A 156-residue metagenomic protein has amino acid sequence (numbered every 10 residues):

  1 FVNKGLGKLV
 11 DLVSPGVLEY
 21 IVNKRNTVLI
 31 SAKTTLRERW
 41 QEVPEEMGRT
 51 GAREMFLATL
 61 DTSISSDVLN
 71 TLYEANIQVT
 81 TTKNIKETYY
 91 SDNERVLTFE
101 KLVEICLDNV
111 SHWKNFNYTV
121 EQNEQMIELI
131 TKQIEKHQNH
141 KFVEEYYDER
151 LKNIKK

Functional and structural regions predicted by a protein language model:
F1-Y20: Active-site metal-binding core of divalent-cation-utilizing nuclease and nuclease-like domains
Y20-K83: Catalytic cores of nucleic-acid endonucleases
T62-K156: Domain-level recognition of nuclease-like catalytic cores that cleave nucleotide substrates
